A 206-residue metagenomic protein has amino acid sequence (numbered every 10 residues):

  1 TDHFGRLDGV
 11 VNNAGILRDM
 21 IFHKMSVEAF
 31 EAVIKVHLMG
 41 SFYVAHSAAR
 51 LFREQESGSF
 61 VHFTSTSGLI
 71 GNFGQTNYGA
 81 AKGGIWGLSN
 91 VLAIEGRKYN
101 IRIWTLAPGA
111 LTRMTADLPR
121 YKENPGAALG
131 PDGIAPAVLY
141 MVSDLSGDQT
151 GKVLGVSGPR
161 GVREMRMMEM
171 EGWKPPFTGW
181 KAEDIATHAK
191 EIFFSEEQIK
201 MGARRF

Functional and structural regions predicted by a protein language model:
T1-G5, R53: Conserved amphipathic alpha-helix within the SDR
I21-F22, A29-E31: Substrate-binding pocket helix/loop in short-chain dehydrogenase/reductase
M25, G71-G79, V91: Active-site loop-to-helix junction immediately N-terminal to the catalytic Tyr of the SDR YXXXK motif in Rossmann-fold
A45-H46, N90: A short, exposed helix-loop element centered on a Lys and neighboring polar residues
R50, I94-K98, T112: Alpha-helical segment proximal to the catalytic Tyr-Lys
S65: Residue(s) in the substrate-gating loop at a strand-loop-helix junction that position the organic substrate next
P125-F206: C-terminal helical subdomain
